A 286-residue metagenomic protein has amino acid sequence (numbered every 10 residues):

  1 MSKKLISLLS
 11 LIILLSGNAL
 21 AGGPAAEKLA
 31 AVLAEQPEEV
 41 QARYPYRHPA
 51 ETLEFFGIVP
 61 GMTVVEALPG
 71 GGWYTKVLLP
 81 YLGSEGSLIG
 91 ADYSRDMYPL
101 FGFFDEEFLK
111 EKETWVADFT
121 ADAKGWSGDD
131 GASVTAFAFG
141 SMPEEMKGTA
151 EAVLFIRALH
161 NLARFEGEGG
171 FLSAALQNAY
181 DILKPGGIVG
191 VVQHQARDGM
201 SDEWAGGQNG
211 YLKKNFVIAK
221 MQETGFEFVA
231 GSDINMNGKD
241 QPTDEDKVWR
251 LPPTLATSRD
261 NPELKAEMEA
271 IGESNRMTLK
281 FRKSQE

Functional and structural regions predicted by a protein language model:
A25-V59, V77: Class I SAM-dependent methyltransferase Rossmann-like catalytic core, especially the SAM/SAH-binding loop
G61-G70, I89: Conserved class I S-adenosyl-L-methionine
L79-P80, G169-P185: A short glycine-rich, Lys/Arg-flanked "PGG" loop and its adjoining helix->strand segment in the class I
Y98, T224, E263-E286: C-terminal lobe and adjacent flexible extensions of AdoMet/dcAdoMet transferase-like proteins
F104-M142: S-adenosyl-L-methionine
M142-L154: A short acidic, Gly/Pro-enriched loop at the edge of an enzyme's catalytic core that lines a small-molecule cofactor
G186-H194: Conserved beta-strand signature within the Rossmann-like core of class I S-adenosyl-L-methionine
S201-G231: Conserved Class I S-adenosyl-L-methionine
